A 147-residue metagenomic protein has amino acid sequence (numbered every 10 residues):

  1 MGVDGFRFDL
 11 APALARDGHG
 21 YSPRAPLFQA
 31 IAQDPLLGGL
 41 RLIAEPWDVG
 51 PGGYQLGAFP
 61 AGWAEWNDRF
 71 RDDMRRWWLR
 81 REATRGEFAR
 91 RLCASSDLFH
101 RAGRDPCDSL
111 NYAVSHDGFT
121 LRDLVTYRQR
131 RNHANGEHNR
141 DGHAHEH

Functional and structural regions predicted by a protein language model:
M1-D17: Active-site groove signature of glycoside hydrolases
G2, D17, P23-H147: Conserved alpha/beta catalytic core and glycan-binding cleft of carbohydrate-active enzymes
